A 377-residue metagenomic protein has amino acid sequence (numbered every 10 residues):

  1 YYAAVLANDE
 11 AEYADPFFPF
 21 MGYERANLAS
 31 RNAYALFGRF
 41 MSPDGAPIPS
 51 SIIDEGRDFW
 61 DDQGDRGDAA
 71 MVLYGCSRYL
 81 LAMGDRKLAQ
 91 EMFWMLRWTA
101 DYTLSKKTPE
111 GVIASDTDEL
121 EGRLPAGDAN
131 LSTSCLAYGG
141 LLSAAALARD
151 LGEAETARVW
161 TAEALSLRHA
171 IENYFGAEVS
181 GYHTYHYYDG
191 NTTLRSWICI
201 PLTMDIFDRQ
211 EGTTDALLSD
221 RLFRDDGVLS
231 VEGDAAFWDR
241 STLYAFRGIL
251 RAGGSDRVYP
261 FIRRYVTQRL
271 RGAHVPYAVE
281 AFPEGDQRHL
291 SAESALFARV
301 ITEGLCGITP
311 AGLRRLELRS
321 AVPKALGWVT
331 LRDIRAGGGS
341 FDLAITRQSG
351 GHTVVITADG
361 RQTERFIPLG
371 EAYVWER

Functional and structural regions predicted by a protein language model:
A3-A4, N27, G38-P47, L167-Y174: Preference for long, amphipathic alpha-helical scaffolds in soluble/luminal domains and all-alpha bundles
L6-N32, Q90, W94-R97, D128-A146 (+5 more regions): Active-site core of glycosidic bond-cleaving carbohydrate-active enzymes
A35, R39-T108, G139, A146 (+2 more regions): Active-site lining segments of carbohydrate-active enzymes
M41-A46, L104-A114, N173-S180, F207-T214 (+1 more regions): Proline-centered turn/helix-capping motifs that create local helix->coil transitions or kinks
S42-S51, L73, T108-D118, G176 (+2 more regions): Active-site-adjacent bridging/hinge elements
P49-Q63, I113-N130, D225, Y277-E284: Acidic/His metal-coordination segments adjacent to aromatic residues that form catalytic metal sites in metalloenzymes
L147, A154-E155, V159-A162, S166 (+2 more regions): Beta-rich accessory regions
